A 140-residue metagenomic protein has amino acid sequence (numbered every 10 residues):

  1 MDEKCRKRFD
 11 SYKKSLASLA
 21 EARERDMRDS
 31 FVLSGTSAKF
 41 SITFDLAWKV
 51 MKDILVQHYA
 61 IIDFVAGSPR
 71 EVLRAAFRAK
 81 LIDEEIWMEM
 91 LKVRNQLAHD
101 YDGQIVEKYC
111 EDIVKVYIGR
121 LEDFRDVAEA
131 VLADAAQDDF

Functional and structural regions predicted by a protein language model:
M1-F140: Solvent-exposed interaction patches of small proteins and small membrane subunits
